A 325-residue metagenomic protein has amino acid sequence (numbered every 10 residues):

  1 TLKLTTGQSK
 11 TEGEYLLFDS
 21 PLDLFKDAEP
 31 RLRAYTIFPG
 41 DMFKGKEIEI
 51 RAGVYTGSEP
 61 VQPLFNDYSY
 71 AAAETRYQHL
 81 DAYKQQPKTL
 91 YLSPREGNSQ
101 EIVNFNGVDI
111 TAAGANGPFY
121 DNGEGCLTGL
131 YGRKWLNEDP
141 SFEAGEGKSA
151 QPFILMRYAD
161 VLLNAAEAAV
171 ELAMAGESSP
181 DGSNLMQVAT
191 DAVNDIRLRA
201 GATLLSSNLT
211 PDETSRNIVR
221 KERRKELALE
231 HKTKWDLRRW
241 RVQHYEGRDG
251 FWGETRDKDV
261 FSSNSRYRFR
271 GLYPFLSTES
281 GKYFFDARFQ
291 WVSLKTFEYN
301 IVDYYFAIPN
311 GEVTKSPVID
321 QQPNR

Functional and structural regions predicted by a protein language model:
T1-M156, N324-R325: Flexible, polar/acidic helix-loop-strand segments at domain edges
P21, D181-L185: Residue-level preference for long, well-ordered alpha-helices that form the structural scaffold of enzyme catalytic
R33, D121, G132, G145-L155 (+4 more regions): Long, intrinsically disordered, low-complexity segments
G40-M42, G176, L204: Residue-level signal for secondary-structure boundary sites
Y158, A165-E167, L172: Structural register within alpha-helical repeat arrays
L162-A165, I218: Substrate-binding cleft of carbohydrate-active enzyme catalytic domains
A169-G182: Inter-helical turn/loop segments and adjacent helix faces that build the functional surface of alpha-helical bundle
